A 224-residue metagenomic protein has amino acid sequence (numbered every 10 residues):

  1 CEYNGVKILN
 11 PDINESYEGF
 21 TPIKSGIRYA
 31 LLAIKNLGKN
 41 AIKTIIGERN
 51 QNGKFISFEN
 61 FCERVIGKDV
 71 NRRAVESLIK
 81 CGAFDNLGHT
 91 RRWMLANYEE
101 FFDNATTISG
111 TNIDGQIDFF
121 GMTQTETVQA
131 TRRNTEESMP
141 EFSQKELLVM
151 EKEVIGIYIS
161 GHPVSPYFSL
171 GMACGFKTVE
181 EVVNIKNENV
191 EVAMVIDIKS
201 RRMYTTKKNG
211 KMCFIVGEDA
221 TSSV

Functional and structural regions predicted by a protein language model:
C1, N189-R202, G217: OB-fold and OB-like beta-barrel modules that bind single-stranded nucleic acids
Y3-N187: Sliding clamp-binding short linear motifs that recruit DNA-associated proteins to replication/repair hubs
P22, I157, I198, G217-D219: Hydrophobic side chains in beta-strands
S25, E188-V192, N209, A220-T221: Short flexible coil/turn linkers enriched for glycine and charged/polar residues that connect secondary-structure
A33, I196, D219-T221: Short, flexible loop/turn elements at secondary-structure junctions
K35, P163, R202, T221-S223: Residues that cap or initiate secondary-structure elements
T205-V224: OB-fold (S1/OB) nucleic-acid-binding surfaces
